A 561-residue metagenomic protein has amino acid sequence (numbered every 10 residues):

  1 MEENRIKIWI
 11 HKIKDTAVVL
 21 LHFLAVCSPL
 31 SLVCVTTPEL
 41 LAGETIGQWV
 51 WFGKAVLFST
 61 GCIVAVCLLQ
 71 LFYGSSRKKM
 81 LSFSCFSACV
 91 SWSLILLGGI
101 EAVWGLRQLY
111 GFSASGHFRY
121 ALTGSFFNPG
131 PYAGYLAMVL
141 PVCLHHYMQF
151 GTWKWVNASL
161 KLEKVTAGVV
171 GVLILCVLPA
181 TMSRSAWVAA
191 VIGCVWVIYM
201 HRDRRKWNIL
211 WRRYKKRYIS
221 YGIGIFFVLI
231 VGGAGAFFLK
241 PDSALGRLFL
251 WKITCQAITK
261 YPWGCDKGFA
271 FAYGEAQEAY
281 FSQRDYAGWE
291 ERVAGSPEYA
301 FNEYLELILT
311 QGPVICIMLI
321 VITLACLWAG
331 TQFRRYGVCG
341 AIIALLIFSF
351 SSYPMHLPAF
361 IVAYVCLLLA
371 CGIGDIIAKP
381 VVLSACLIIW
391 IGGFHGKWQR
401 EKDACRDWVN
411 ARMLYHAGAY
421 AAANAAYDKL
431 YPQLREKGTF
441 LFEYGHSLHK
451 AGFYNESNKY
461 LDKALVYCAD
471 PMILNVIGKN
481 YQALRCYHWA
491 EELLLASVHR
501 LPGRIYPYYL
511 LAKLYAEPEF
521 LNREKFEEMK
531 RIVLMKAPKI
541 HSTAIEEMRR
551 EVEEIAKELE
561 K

Functional and structural regions predicted by a protein language model:
D15-P38, F52-Y73, R77, S84-F118 (+7 more regions): Alpha-helical transmembrane segments of multi-pass inner-membrane proteins
A114-Y120, Q256, K267-L309: Interfacial juxtamembrane loops and adjacent helix segments that form the catalytic/substrate-binding surfaces
G233-F249, L387-A417: Hydrophobic alpha-helical transmembrane segments in integral membrane proteins
W408-V409, T439-E443, M472-V476, I505-L510 (+1 more regions): Alpha-solenoid helical repeat scaffolds
H416, K450, A483-L484, E517-P518: Register position in tetratricopeptide repeats
R435-E436, C468-A469, P502, P538: Short coil turns that delineate tetratricopeptide repeat
